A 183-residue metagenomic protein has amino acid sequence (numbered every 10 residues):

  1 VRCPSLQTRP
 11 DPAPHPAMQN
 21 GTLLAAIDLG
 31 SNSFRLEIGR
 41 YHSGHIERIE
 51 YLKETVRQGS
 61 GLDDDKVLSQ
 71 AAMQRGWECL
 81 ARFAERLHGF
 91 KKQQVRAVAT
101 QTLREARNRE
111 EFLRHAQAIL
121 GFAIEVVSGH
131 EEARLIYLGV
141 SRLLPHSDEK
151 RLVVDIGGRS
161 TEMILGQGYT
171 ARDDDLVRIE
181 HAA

Functional and structural regions predicted by a protein language model:
V1-L29, E37-I156, I164-A183: Nucleotide/phosphate-binding catalytic cleft detector across ATP-hydrolyzing and phosphate-transferring enzymes
N32: Primarily the dimerization/phosphotransfer
T161: Metal-dependent DNA phosphodiester-chemistry modules and their immediately adjacent helices/loops in DNA-processing
